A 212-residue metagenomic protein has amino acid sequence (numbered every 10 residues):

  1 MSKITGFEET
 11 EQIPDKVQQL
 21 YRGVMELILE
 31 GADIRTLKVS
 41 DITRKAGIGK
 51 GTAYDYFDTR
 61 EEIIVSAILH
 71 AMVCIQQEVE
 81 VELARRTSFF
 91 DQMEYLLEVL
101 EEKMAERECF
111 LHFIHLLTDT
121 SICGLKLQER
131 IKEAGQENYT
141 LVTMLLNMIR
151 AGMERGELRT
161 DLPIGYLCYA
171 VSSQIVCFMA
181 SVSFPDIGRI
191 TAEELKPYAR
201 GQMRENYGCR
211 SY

Functional and structural regions predicted by a protein language model:
M1-K3, V99-E102, T143, N147-R155 (+1 more regions): C-terminal peripheral helix-coil segments that are non-catalytic and often amphipathic
M1-K45, E62: Basic, helix-initiating cap at the start of DNA-binding domains
V39, I68-Q76: Short, basic, alpha-helical segments at the C-terminal edge of helix-turn-helix-like DNA-binding modules
G47-F57: Short hydrophobic/aromatic patch on the recognition helix
T59-I64, C74-I75: Short amphipathic alpha-helical segment with a characteristic S/N-K-E followed by hydrophobic residues
S66, E80-F110, I164, C168-V171: Hydrophobic alpha-helical connector segments
D91, G135-Y139, E154-S172, E193-E194: All-alpha amphipathic helical-bundle segments outside canonical DNA-binding/catalytic cores that form hydrophobic
A105-M144, G165-Y166: Short secondary-structure transition hinges
